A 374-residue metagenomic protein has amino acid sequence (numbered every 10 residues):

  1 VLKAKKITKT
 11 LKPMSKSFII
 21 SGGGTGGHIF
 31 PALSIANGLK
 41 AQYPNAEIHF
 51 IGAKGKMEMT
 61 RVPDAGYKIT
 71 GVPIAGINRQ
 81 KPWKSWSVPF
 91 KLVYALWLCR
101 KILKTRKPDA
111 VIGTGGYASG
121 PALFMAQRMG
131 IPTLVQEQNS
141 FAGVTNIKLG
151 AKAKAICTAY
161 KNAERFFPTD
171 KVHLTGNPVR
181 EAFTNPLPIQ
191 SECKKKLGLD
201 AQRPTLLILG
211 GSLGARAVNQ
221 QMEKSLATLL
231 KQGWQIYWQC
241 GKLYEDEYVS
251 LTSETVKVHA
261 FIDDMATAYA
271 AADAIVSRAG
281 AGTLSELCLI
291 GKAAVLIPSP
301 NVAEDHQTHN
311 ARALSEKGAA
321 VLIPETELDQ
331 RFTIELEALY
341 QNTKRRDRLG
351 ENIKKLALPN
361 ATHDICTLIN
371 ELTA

Functional and structural regions predicted by a protein language model:
P13-G23, Q42-F90, T175, P324-T326: Conserved nucleotide-sugar phosphate-binding/catalytic loop shared by glycosyltransferases and other
E47, M57, K68, Q127-Q190: Active-site-proximal region of nucleotide-activated glycan assembly enzymes, centered on histidine/acidic-rich loops
K56-M57, R61, A65, P188-S277 (+3 more regions): Donor-nucleotide binding loops and adjacent catalytic segments primarily of GT-B fold Leloir glycosyltransferases
K81-A110: An amphipathic, basic-hydrophobic alpha-helix
R100-V111, A118-L134, I147-K152: Glycosyltransferases and closely related glycan-assembly transferases that use nucleotide-activated donors
P108-A110, I262, A270-L284, K292-A293: Acidic donor-binding loop of glycosyltransferase active sites
R345-P359: A short, well-ordered alpha-helix in the C-terminal region of glycosyltransferases
L358-A374: C-terminal alpha-helical cap of glycosyltransferases
